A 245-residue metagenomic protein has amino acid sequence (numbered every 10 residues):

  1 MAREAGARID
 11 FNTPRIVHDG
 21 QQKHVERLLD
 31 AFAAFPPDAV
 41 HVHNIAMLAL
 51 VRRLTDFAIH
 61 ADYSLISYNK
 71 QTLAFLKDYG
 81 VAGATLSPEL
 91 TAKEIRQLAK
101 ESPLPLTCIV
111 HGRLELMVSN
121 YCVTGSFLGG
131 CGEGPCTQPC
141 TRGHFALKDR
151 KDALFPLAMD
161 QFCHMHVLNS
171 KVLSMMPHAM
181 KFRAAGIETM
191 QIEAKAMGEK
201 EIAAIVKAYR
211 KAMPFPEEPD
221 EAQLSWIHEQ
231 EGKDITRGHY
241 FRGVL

Functional and structural regions predicted by a protein language model:
M1-F75, Y79, T85-L245: Active-site pocket-lining/capping segments in soluble small-molecule metabolic enzymes
